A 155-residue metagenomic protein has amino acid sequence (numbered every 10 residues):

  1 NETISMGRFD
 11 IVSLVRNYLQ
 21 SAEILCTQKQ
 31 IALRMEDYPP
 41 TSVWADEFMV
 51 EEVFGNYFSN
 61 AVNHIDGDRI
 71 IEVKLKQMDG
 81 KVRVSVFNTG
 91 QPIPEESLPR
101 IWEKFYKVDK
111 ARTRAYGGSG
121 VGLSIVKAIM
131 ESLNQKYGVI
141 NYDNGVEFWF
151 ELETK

Functional and structural regions predicted by a protein language model:
S5-Q20: A conserved beta-strand-to-alpha-helix junction within the catalytic ATP-binding
S5-R8, T27, A32-T41: Conserved catalytic submotifs in the C-terminal HATPase_c
A61-V62: Short helix-loop "hinge" at the ATP-lid/N-box region of the Bergerat-fold HATPase_c
D68-G80: Short beta-strand/loop element within the Bergerat-fold HATPase_c
I93-K107: Short conserved segment of the HATPase_c
G117, G122, V126: Short alpha-helical Gxxx[C/S/T] motif in the catalytic ATP-binding
N134-Q135: Conserved glycine-rich
